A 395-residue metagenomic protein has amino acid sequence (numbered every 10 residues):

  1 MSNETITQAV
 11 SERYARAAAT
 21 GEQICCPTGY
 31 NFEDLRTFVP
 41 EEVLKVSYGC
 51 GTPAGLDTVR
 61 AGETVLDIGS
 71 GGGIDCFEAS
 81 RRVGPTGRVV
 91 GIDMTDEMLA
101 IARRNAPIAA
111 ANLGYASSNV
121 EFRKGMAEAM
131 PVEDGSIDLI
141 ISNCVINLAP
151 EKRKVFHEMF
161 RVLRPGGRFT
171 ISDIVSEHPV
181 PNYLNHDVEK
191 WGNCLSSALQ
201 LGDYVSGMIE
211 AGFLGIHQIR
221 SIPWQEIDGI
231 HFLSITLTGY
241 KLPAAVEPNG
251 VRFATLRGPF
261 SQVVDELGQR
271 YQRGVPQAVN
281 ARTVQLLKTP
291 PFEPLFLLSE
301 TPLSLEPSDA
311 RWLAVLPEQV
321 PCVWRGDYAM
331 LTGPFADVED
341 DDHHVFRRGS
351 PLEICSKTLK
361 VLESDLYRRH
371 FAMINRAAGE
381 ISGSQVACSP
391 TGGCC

Functional and structural regions predicted by a protein language model:
P27-T64, E78, R82: Conserved alpha-helix/loop element of class I SAM-dependent methyltransferases that forms part of the SAM/SAH-binding
A61-A129: Class I SAM-dependent methyltransferase SAM/SAH-binding core
E128-L139: A short acidic, Gly/Pro-enriched loop at the edge of an enzyme's catalytic core that lines a small-molecule cofactor
D138-E151: A short SAM/SAH-binding and catalytic strip from SAM-dependent methyltransferases
R153-R168: A short glycine-rich, Lys/Arg-flanked "PGG" loop and its adjoining helix->strand segment in the class I
V175-L195: Short, glycine-/aromatic-enriched active-site segment of Class I SAM-dependent methyltransferases
S197-G212: Short alpha-helix
A211, H217-P223, G229-C395: C-terminal lobe and adjacent flexible extensions of AdoMet/dcAdoMet transferase-like proteins
